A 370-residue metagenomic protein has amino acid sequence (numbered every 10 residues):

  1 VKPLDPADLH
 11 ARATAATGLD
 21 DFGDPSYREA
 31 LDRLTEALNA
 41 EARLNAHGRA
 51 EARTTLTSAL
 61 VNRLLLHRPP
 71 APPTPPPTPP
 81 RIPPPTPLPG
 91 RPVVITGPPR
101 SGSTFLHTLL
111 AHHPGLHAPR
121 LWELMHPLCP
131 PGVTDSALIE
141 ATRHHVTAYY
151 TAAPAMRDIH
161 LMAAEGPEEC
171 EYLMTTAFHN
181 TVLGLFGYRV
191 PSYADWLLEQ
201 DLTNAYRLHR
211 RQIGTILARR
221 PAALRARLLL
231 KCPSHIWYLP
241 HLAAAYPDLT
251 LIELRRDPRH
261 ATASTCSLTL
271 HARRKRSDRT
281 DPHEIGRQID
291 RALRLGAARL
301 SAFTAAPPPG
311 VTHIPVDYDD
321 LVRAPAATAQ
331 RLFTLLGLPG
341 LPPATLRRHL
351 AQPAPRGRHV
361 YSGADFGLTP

Functional and structural regions predicted by a protein language model:
V1-R68, Y193-L197, T203-Y206, L217-R220 (+2 more regions): PAPS-dependent sulfotransferases, especially Golgi type II membrane carbohydrate sulfotransferases
H47-P98: Long amphipathic N-terminal alpha/beta scaffold segment
V94-L116: Glycine-rich phosphate-binding P-loop
T96-P98, L229-P233, Y318: Short His-Asn-centered micro-motif
T108-P130: Active-site-proximal acidic secondary-structure segment that organizes catalysis
L124-L228: PAPS-dependent sulfation machinery
H126, H235-P240, R259-T262, V322-P325: Flexible loop/turn segments at secondary-structure boundaries
K231, L242-S267: Conserved phosphate-donor/acceptor-positioning beta-strand/loop module used by diverse small-molecule
